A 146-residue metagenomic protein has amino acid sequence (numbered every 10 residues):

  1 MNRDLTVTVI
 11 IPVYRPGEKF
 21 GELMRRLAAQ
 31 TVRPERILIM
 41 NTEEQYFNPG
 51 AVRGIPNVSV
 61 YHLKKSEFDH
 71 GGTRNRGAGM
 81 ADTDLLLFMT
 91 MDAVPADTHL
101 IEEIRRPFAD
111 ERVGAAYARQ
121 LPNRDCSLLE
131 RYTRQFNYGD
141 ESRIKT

Functional and structural regions predicted by a protein language model:
L5-T8, R36: Cell-envelope/extracellular polymer assembly enzymes that use nucleotide-activated donors
P16-A29: Short, well-formed alpha-helical segments that are part of the catalytic scaffolds of diverse glycosyltransferases
M24, P34-E44, Y61-L63: Short beta-strand/loop segment that forms part of the nucleotide-sugar
Q45-R53: Acidic helix N-cap motif at the loop->helix transition within catalytic regions of sugar-transfer enzymes
K64-A81: Glycine-rich, basic loop-to-helix element that forms the pyrophosphate-binding segment of sugar-nucleotide handling
L86: Short aromatic/hydrophobic "clamp" motif used to bind/position activated sugar donors
V94, T98-R131: Conserved donor NDP-sugar-binding/catalytic core segment of glycosyltransferases
F136-T146: Short, flexible, basic/aromatic active-site loop/helix in glycosyltransferases
